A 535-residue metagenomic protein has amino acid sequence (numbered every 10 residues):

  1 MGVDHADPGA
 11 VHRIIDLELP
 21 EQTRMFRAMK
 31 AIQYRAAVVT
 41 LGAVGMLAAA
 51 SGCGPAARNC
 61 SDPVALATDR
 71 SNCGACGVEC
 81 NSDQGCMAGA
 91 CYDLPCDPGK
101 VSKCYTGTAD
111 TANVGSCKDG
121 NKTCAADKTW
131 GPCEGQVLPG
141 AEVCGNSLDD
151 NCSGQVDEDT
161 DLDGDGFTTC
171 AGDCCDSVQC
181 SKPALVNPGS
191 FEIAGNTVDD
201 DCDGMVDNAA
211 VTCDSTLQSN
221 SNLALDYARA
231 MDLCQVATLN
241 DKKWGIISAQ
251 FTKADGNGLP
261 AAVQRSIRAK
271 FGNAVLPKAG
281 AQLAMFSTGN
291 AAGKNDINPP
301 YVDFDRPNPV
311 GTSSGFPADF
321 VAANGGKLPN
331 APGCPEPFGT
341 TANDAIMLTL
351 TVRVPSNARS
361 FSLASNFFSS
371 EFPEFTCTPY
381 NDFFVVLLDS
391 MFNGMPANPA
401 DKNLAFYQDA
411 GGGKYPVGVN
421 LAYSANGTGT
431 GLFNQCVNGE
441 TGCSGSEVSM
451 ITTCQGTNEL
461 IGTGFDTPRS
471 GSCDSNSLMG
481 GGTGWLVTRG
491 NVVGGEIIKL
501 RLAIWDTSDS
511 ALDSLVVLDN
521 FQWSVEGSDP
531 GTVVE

Functional and structural regions predicted by a protein language model:
M1-A28: N-terminal amphipathic/basic-hydrophobic helices that include classical n-h-c signal peptides and signal-anchor
G2, A10, R35-V38, A43: Detector for intrinsically disordered, low-structure N-terminal pre-sequences
L17-L19, L41, L47: Leucine-biased recognition of intrinsically disordered, low-complexity hydrophobic segments
Q22, F26-L41: Bacterial N-terminal signal peptides that target proteins for export
A48-G52: C-terminal motif of bacterial Sec signal peptides marking the signal peptidase cleavage site
G54-L217: Extracellular calcium-associated, cysteine-rich motifs in secreted modular proteins
T212-E535: Aromatic (Trp/Tyr/Phe) and Gly/Pro-enriched flexible surface segments
